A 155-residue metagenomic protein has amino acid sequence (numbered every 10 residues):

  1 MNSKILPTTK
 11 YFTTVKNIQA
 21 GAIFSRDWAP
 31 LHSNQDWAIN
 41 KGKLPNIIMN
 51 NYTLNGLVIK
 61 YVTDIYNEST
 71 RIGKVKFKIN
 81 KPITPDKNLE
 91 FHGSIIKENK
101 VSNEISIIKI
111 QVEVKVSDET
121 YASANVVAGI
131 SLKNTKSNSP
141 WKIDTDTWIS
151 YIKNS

Functional and structural regions predicted by a protein language model:
M1-I47, S155: Catalytic strand-loop segment that frames the active site of acyl-thioester-processing enzymes
M1-K10, I83-S155: HotDog/MaoC-like acyl-thioester-processing domains
T14-V15, F24-D27, L31, N55 (+6 more regions): Generic signature of intrinsically disordered, low-complexity segments enriched in small/polar residues
N17, S33, I48, L57 (+2 more regions): A general marker of short, structured functional hotspots
K41-M49, T53-E98, S102-I107, N125: Hydrophobic beta-strand-centered segment that forms part of the acyl-chain substrate-binding groove
